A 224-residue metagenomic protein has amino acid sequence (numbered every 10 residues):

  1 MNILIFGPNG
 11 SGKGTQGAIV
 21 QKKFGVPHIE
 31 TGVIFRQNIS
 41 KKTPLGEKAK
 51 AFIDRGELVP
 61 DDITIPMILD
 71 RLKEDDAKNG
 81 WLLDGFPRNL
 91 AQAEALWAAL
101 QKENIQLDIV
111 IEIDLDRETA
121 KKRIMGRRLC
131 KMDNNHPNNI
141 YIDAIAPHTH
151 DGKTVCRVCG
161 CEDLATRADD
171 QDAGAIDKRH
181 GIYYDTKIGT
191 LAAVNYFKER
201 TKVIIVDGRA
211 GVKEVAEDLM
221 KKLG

Functional and structural regions predicted by a protein language model:
M1-G224: Glycine-rich phosphate-binding loop of ATP-dependent small-molecule kinases
